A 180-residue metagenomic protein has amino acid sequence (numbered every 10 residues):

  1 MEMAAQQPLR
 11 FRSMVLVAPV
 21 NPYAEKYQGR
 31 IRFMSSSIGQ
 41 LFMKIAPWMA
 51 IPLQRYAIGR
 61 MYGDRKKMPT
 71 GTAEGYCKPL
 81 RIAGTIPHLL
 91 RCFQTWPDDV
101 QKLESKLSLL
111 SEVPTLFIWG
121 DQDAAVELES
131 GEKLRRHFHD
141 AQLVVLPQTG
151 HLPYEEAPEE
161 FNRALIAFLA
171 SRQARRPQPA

Functional and structural regions predicted by a protein language model:
M1-E2: Glycine-rich nucleophile elbow surrounding the catalytic serine of serine-hydrolase chemistry
A5, F11-K44: Flexible "cap/lid" loop of the alpha/beta hydrolase fold
E25-Y27, P47-L109: Conserved alpha/beta-hydrolase catalytic His-Asp/Glu region
T72, L103, E127-R136: Short alpha-helix in the alpha/beta-hydrolase fold that links the catalytic acid
S108-S111, H137-F138: Short, conserved loop/helix-junction motifs that constitute active-site signature segments in enzyme catalytic cores
L110-S111, F117-W119: Short beta-strand/loop motif that positions the catalytic acidic residue of the alpha/beta-hydrolase fold
D121-V126: Acidic catalytic loop of the alpha/beta-hydrolase fold
H139-A180: Catalytic active-site module of serine/aspartate enzymes centered on a nucleophile-bearing elbow/loop
